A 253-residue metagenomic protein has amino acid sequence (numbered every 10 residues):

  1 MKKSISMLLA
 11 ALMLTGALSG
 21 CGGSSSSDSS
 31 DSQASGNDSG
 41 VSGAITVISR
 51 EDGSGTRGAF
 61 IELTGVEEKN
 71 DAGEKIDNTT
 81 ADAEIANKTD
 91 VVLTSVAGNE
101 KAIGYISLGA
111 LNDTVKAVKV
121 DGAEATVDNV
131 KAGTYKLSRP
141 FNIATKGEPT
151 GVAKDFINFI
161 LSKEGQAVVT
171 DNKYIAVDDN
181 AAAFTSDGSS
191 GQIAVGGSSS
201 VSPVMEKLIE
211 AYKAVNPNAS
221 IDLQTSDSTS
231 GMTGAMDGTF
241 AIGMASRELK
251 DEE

Functional and structural regions predicted by a protein language model:
M1-L9: Positively charged n-region of N-terminal signal peptides that target proteins for export
S4, G22-E253: Exported/periplasmic ABC-transporter solute-binding proteins
A11-T15: Alpha-helical transmembrane segments
G16-G20: C-terminal motif of bacterial Sec signal peptides marking the signal peptidase cleavage site
